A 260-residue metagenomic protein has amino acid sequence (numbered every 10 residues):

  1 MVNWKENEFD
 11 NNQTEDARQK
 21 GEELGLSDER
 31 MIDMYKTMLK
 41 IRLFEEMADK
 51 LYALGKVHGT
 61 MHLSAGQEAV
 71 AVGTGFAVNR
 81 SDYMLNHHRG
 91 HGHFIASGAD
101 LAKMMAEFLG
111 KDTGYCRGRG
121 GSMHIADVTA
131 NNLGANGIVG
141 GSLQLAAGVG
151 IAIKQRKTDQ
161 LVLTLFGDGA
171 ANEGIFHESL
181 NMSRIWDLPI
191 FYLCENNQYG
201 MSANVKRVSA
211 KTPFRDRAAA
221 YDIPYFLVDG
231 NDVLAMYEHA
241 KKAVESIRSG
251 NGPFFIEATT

Functional and structural regions predicted by a protein language model:
V2-R89: N-terminal amphipathic, basic-rich helices that act as targeting or association modules
E15-E22, T129, Y221-P224: A short small-residue
E46, K56-W186, N204-A210, R215 (+1 more regions): Cofactor-binding active-site loop characterized by glycine-rich and histidine/acidic residues
M47-D49, V162, N251-F255: Flexible, glycine/charged-enriched surface loops at secondary-structure junctions
L85, L163, F191-L193, F255: Structural detector of well-ordered beta-strand residues that form the stable sheet scaffold of enzyme domains
L180, I190-Y192, N196: A positional/architectural concept
E195-T260: Thiamine diphosphate
